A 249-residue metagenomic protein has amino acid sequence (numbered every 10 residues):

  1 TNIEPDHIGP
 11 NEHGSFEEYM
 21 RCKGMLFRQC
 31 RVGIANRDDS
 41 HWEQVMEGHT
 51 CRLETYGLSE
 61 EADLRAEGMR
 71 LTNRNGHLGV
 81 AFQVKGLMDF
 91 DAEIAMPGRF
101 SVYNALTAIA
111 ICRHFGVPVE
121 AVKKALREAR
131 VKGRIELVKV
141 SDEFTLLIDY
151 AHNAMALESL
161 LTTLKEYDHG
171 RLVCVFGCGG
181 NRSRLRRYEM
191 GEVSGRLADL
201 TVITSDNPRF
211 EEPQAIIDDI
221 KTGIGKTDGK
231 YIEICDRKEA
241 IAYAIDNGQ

Functional and structural regions predicted by a protein language model:
T1, T55-G57, V193, T204-S205: Short linear Ser/Thr-Pro motifs
N2-L146, K221-Y231: Acidic, Mg2+-coordinating active-site environments of NTP-dependent enzymes
E12, T50, L87, T107-Q249: ATP-dependent carboxylate-amine ligase
